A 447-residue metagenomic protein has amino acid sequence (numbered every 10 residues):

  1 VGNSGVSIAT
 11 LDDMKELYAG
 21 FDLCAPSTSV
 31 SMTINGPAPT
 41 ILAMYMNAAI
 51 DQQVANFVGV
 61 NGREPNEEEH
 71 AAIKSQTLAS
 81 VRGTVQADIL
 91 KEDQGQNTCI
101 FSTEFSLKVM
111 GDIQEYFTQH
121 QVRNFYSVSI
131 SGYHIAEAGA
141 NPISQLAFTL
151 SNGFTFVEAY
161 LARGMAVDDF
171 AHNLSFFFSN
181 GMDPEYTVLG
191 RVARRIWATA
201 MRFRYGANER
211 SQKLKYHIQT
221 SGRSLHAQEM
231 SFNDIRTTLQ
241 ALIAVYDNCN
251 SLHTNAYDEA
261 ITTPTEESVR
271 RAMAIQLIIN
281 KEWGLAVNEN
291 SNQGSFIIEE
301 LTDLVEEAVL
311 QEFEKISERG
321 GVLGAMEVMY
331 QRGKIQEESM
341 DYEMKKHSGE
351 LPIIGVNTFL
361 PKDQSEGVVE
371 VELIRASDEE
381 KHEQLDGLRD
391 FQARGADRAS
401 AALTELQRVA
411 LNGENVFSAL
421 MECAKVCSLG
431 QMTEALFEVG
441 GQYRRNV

Functional and structural regions predicted by a protein language model:
V1-N180, E185-Y186, R204, K213-H217 (+2 more regions): Catalytic alpha/beta active-site cores
G2-G5, G132, E137-G139, G164 (+7 more regions): Glycine-centered flexibility sites
A9-D12, G36, T40, M44 (+16 more regions): Conserved active-site and cofactor/substrate-binding residues in soluble primary-metabolism enzymes
A19-L23, I50-V54, G111-R123, S151-M165 (+14 more regions): Generic secondary-structure signature for well-ordered alpha-helical cores
D22, T77, D88, S102 (+10 more regions): Alpha-helix initiation/capping motif
S29-I34, A138-P142, S224-E229, A260-T262 (+2 more regions): A short glycine/serine-rich beta->alpha loop
G62, A274-L277, K281-V447: Flexible, glycine-rich loop/tail regions that form catalytic "lids" or insertion modules at the edges of active sites
A147-F156, S175-G355: Active-site capping/gating regions of soluble enzymes
